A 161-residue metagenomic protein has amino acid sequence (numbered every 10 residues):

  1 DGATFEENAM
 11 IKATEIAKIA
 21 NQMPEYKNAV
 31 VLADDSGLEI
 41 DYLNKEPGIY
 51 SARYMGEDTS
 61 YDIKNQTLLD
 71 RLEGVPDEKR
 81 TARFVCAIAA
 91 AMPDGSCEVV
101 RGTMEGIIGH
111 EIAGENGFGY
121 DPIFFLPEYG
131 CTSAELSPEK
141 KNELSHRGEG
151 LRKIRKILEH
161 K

Functional and structural regions predicted by a protein language model:
D1-K161: Anionic-ligand binding patches
